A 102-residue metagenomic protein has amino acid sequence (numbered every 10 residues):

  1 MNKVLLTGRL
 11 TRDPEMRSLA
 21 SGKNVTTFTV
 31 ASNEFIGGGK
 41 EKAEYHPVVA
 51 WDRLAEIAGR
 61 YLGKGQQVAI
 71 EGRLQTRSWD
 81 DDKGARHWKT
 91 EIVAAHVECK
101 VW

Functional and structural regions predicted by a protein language model:
M1-W102: Single-stranded nucleic acid-binding surfaces, predominantly the OB-fold ssDNA-binding core
